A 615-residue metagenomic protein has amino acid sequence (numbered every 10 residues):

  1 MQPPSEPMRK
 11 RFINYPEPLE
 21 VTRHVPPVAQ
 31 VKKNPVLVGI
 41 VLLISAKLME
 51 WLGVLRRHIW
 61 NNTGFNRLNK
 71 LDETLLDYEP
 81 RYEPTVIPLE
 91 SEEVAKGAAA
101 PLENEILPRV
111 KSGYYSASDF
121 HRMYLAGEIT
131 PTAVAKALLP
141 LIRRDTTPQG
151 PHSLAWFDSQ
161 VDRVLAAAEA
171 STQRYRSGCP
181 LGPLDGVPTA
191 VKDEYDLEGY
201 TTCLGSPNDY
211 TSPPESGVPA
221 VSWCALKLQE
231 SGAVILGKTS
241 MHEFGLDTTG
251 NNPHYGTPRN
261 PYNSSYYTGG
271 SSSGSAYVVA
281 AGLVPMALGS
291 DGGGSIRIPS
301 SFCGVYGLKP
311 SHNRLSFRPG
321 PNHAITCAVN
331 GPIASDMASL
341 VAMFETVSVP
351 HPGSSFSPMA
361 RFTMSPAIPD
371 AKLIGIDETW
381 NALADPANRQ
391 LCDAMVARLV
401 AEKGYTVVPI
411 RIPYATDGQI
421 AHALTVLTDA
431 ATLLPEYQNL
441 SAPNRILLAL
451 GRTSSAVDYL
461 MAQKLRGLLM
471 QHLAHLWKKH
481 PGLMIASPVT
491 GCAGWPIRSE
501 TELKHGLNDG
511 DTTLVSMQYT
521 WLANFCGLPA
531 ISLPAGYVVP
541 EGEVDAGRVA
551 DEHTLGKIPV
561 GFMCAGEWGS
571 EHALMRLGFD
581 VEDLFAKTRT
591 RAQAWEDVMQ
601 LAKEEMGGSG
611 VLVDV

Functional and structural regions predicted by a protein language model:
M1-A166, Q173, A401-G404, T590-V615: An N-terminal boundary/leader segment
Q2-R11, A281-A382, D393-E402, L460 (+4 more regions): Structural helix-boundary/capping segments
A100-N104, P108, L139, D185-D209 (+6 more regions): Short helix-loop capping/hinge segments that flank enzyme active sites or metal/cofactor-binding pockets
F120-A126, D209-S216, A328-S335, A449-S454 (+1 more regions): Short, well-ordered beta-strand elements within core beta-sheets of diverse protein domains
E128-K136, E169, P386-R411, L434-S441 (+1 more regions): Acyltransferase
P148, P183-N330, D377-T379, S487-N508 (+1 more regions): Short glycine/serine-rich loop/turn segments
V161-E169, G232-A233, H242: Long amphipathic alpha-helix in the N-terminal Rossmann-like dinucleotide-binding domain of NAD(P)-dependent
S171-P188, S365-I374: Immediate post-signal peptide segment of exported/extracytoplasmic ligand-binding proteins
